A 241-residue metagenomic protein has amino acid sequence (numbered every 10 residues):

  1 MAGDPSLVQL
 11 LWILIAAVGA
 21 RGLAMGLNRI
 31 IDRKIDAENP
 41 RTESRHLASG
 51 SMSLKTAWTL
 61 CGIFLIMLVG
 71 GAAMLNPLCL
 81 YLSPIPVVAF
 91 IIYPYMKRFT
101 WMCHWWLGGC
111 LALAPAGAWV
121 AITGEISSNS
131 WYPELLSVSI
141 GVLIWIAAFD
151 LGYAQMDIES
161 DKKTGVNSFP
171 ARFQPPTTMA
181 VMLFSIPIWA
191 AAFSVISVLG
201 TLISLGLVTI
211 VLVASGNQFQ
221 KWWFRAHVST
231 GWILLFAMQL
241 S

Functional and structural regions predicted by a protein language model:
M1-S241: Multi-pass alpha-helical membrane architecture of UbiA-family and related isoprenoid/lipid prenyltransferases
